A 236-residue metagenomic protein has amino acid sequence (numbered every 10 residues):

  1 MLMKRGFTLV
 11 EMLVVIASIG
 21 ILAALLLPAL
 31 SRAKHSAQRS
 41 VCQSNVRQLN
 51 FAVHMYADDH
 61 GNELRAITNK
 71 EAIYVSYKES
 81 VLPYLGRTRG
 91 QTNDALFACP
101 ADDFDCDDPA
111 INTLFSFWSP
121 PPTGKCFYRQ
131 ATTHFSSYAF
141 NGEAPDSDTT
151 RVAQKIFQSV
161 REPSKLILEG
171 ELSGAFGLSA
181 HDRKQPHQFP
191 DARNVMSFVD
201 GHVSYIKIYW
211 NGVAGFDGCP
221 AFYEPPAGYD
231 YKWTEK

Functional and structural regions predicted by a protein language model:
L2-K34: N-terminal single-pass transmembrane signal-anchor helix
L25, K34-N45: Juxtamembrane interface helices immediately C-terminal to a transmembrane segment
S40-K236: Short, well-structured segments within or immediately adjacent to enzyme catalytic domains that line ligand-binding
